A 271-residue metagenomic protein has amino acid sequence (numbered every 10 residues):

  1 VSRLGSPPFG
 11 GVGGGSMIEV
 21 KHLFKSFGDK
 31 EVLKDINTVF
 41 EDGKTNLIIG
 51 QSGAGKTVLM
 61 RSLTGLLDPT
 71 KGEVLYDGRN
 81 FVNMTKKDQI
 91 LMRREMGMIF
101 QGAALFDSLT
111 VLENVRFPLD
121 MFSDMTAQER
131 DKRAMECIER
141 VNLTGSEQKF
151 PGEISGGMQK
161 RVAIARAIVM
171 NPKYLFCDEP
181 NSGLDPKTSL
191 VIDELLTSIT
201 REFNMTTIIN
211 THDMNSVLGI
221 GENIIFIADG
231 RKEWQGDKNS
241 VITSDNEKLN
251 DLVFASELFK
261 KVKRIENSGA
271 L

Functional and structural regions predicted by a protein language model:
T64: Helix-to-loop junction immediately C-terminal to a conserved catalytic motif
G72-N80: Conserved ABC transporter NBD signature motif
A127-G145: Conserved ABC ATPase "signature" region
F150-I154, M158: Conserved ABC ATPase signature
V169-K173: A short, proline-enriched helix->beta-strand linker immediately N-terminal to the Walker B motif in ABC-type P-loop
L175-D178: Catalytic Walker B motif of ABC-type/P-loop ATPase nucleotide-binding domains
P186-T188: Helix N-cap at the start of a conserved alpha-helix in ABC-type nucleotide-binding domains
